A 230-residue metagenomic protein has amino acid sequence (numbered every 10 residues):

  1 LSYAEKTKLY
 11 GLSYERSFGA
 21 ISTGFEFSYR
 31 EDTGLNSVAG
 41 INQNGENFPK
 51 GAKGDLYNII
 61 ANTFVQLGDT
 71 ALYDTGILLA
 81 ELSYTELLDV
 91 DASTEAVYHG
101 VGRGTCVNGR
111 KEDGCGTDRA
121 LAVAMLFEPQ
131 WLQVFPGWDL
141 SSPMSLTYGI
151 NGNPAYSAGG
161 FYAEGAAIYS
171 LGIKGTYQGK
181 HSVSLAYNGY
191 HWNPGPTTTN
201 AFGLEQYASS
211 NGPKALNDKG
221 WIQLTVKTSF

Functional and structural regions predicted by a protein language model:
L1, N44-A52, N108-G114, P154-G159 (+2 more regions): Extracellular loop and loop/strand-boundary signature of outer-membrane beta-barrel proteins
L1-N47: Long, internal scaffold/assembly segments composed of regular secondary structure
K6-Y10, K53-I59, T117-V123, A163-Y169 (+1 more regions): Residues that define the transmembrane beta-barrel architecture of outer-membrane proteins
L12-R16, F25, A61-V65, V123-W131 (+4 more regions): Residues on the lipid-exposed face of transmembrane beta-strands in outer-membrane beta-barrel proteins
F18-A20, Y29-T33, V65-L67, L82-L88 (+5 more regions): Transmembrane beta-strands of outer-membrane beta-barrel pores
G19, G68-L78, L132-S141, K174-K180 (+1 more regions): Short loop/turn motifs that connect adjacent beta-strands in outer-membrane beta-barrel proteins
G40-G45, T94-G102, A158-A163, N200-L216: Flexible, surface-exposed loop regions and adjacent strand-edge segments of Gram-negative outer-membrane beta-barrel
K214-F230: Outer-membrane beta-barrel "beta-signal"
